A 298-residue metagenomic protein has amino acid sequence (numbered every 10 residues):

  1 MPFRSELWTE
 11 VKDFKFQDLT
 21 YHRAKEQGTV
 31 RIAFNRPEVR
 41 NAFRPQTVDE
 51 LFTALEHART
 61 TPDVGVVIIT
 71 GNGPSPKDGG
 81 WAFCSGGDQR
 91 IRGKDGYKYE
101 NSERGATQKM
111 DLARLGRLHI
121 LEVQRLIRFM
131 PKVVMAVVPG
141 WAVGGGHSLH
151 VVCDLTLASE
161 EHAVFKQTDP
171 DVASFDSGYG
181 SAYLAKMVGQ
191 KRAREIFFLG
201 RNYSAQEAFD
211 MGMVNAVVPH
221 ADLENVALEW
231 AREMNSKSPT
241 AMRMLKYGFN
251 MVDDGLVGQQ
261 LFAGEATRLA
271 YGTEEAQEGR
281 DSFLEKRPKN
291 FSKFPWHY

Functional and structural regions predicted by a protein language model:
M1-K12, F262, A270, E275 (+1 more regions): Intrinsically disordered, low-complexity segments enriched in small/flexible residues
M1-K77: Conserved CoA-thioester-binding segment of acyl-CoA-metabolizing enzymes
G71-V123, A173: Glycine- (often His-adjacent) and acidic-residue-rich active-site loop that binds/positions the CoA thioester
D78, A158-A163, F175, V214-L261 (+3 more regions): C-terminal long alpha-helix characteristic of the crotonase
E122-F129, V137, V143-F197, M211 (+2 more regions): CoA-thioester-processing core
L155, E195, L199-R201, E207 (+3 more regions): Well-ordered beta-strand positions
